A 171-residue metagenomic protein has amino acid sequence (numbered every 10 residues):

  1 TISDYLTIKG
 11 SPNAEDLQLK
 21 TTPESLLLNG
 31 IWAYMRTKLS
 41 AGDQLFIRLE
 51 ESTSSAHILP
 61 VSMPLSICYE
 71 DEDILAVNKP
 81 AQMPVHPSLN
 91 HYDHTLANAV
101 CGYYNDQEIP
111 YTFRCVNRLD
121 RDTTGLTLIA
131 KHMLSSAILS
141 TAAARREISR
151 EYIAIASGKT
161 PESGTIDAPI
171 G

Functional and structural regions predicted by a protein language model:
T1-G171: RNA pseudouridine synthases
